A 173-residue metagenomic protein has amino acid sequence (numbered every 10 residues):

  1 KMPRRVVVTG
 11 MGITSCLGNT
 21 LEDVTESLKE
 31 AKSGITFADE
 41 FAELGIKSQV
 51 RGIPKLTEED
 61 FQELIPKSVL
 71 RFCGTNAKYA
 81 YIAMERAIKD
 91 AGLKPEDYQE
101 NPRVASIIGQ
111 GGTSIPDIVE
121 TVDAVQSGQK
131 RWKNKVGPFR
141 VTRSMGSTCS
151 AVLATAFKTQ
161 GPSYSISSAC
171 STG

Functional and structural regions predicted by a protein language model:
K1-P162: Conserved "HGTGT" condensation-loop signature of ketosynthase/thiolase-family condensing enzymes that catalyze
I166-A169: Short beta->alpha junction loops
G173: Short conserved active-site loop signatures built around small residues
